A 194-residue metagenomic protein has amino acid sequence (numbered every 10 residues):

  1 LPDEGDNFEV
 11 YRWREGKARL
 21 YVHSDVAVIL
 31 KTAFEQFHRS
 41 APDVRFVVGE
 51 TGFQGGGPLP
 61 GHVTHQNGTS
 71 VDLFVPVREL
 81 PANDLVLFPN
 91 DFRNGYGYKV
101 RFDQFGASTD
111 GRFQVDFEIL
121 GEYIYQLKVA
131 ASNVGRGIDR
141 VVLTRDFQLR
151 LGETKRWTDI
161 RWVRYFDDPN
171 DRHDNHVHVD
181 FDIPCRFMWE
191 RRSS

Functional and structural regions predicted by a protein language model:
L1-V48, D116-N133, G137-I138: Active-site acidic/histidine clusters and adjacent loop/turn architecture that either coordinate catalytic ions
D3, V10-Y11, H23, P60 (+2 more regions): Catalytic-site microenvironment of enzymes that process N-acetyl-hexosamine-containing cell-wall polysaccharides
I29-H62, R140-F166: Extended, low-complexity, intrinsically disordered C-terminal regulatory tails of eukaryotic serine/threonine kinases
P42-V44, N67-V71, H173-V177: Envelope-exposed proteins and targeting segments
V47-G49, S70-P76, V142, H178-D180: Soluble periplasmic/extracytoplasmic beta-strand elements of cell-envelope proteins
F53-Q104: Acidic/His-rich structured neighborhood in mature extracellular/periplasmic domains
A82-S194: Catalytic cores and adjacent binding grooves of peptidoglycan-active enzymes
